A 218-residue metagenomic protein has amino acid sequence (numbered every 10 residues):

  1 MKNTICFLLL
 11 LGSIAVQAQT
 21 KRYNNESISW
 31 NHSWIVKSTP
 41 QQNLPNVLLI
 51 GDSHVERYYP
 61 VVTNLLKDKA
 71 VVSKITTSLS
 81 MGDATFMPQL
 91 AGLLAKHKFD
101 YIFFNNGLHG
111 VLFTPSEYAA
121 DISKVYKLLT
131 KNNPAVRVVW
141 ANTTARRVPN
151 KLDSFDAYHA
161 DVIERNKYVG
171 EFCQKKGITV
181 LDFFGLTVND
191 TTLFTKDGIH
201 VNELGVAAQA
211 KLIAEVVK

Functional and structural regions predicted by a protein language model:
M1-T20: Bacterial Sec-dependent N-terminal signal peptides
I5, N64, K69-A70, T195 (+1 more regions): A generic membrane alpha-helix/interface feature
C6-L8, Q41, T191: N-terminal hydrophobic alpha-helix used for membrane targeting or insertion
I14-A15, N64, A214: Hydrophobic alpha-helical membrane context
Q17, K67, V217-K218: A short hydrophobic/aromatic micro-motif that marks alpha-helical segments and, especially, helix-coil
K21-S123, A160-D161: Conserved SGNH/GDSL esterase-like catalytic core that processes O-acyl groups on lipids and polysaccharides
F86-K218: Alpha-helical cap/lid subdomain in secreted, periplasmic, or secretory-pathway luminal O-acyl-processing enzymes
